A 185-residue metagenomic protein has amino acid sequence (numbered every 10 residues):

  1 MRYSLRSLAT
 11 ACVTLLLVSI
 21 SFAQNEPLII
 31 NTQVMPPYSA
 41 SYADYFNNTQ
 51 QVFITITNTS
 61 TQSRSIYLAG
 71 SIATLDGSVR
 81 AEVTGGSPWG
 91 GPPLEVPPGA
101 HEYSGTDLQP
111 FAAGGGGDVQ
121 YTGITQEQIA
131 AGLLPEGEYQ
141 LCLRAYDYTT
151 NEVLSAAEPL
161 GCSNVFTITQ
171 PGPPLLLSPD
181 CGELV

Functional and structural regions predicted by a protein language model:
A9-I20: Bacterial N-terminal signal peptides
S21-N25: Boundary at the C-terminal end of the N-terminal hydrophobic targeting segment
I29-I30, P171-P179: Proline-enriched interdomain boundary motifs that mark the N-terminal boundary and often initiate the first structured
V34-D76, C181-V185: Contiguous beta-strand segments within globular domains
H101-P135: Signal that preferentially marks extracellular ectodomain short beta-strand elements of beta-sandwich modules
P135-C142: A glycine-anchored, Pro-Gly-centered beta-turn/N-cap motif
R144-Y148: Beta-strand-rich extracellular modules
T149-P174: Short beta-strand elements
